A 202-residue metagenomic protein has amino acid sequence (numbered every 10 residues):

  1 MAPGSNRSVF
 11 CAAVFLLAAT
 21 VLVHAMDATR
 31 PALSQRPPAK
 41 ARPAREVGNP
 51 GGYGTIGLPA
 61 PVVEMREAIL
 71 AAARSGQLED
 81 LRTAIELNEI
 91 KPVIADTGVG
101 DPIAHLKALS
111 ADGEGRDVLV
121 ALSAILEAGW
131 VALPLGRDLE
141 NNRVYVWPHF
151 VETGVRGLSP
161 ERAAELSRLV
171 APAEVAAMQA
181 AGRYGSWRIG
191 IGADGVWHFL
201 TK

Functional and structural regions predicted by a protein language model:
A2-V14: Bacterial N-terminal signal peptides that target proteins for export
T20-L22, T29: N-terminal signal peptide c-region/cleavage motif recognized by signal peptidases
T29-E67, E79-K202: C-terminal-biased regions
